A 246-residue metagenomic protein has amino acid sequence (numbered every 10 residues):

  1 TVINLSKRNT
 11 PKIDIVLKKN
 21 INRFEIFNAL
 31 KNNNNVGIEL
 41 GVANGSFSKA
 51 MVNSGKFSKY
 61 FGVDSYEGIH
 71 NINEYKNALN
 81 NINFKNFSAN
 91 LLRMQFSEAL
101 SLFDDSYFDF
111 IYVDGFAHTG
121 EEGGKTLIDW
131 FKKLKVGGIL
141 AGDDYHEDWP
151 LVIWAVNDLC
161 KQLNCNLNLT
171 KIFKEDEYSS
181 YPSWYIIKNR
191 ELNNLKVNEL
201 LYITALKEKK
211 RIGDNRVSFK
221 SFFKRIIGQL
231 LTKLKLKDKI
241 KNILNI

Functional and structural regions predicted by a protein language model:
T1-N34: Class I SAM-dependent methyltransferase Rossmann-like catalytic core, especially the SAM/SAH-binding loop
F24-L244: S-adenosylmethionine/decaboxylated-SAM
